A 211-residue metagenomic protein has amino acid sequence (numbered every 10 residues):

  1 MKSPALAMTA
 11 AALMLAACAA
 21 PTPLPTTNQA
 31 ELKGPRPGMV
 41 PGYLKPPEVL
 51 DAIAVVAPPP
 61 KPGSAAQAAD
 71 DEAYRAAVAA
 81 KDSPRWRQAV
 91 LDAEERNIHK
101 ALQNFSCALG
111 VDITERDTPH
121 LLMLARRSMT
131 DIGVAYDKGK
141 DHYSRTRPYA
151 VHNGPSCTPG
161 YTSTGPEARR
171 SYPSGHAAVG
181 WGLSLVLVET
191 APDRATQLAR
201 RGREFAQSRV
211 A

Functional and structural regions predicted by a protein language model:
M1-M8: Bacterial N-terminal signal peptides that target proteins for export
L15-A17: C-terminal motif of bacterial Sec signal peptides marking the signal peptidase cleavage site
P21-V210: Hydrophobic alpha-helical bundle signature of multipass membrane enzymes
